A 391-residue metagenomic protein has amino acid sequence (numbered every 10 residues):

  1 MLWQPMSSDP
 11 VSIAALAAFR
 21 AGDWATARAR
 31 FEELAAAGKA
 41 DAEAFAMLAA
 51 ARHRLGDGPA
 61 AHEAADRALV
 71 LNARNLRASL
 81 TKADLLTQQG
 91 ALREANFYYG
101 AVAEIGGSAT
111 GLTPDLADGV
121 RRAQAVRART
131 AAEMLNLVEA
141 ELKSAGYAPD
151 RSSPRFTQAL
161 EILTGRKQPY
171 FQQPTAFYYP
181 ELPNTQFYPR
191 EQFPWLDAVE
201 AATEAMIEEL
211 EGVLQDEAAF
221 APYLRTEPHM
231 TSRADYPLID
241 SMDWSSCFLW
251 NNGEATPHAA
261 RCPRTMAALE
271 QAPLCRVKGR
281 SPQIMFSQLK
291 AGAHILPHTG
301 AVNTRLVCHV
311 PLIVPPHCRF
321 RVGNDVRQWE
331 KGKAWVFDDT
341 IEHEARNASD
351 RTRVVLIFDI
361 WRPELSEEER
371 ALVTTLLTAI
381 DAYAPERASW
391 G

Functional and structural regions predicted by a protein language model:
V70, Q88-G90, E94-N96, G100-M285 (+3 more regions): Fe(II)/2-oxoglutarate oxygenase catalytic core
I313-K331: A short beta-strand-loop-beta hairpin characteristic of the jelly-roll/cupin
